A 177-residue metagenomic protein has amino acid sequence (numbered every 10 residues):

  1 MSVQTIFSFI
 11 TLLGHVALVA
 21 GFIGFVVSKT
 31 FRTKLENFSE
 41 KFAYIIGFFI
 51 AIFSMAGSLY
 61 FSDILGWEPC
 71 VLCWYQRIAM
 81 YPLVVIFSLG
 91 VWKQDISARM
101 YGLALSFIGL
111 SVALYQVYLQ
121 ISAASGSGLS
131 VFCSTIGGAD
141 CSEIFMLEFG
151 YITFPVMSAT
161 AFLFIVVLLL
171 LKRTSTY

Functional and structural regions predicted by a protein language model:
M1-V71, M80-L83, F87, V91-Y177: Secretory/periplasmic and organellar redox-cofactor proteins
W74: Cys/His-coordinated zinc-binding microdomains
